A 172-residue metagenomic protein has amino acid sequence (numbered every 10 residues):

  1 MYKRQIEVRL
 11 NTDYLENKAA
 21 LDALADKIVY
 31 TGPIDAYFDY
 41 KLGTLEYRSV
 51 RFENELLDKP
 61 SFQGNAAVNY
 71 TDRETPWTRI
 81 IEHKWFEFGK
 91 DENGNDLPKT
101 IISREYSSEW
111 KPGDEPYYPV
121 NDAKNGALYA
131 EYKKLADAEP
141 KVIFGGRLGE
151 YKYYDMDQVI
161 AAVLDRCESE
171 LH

Functional and structural regions predicted by a protein language model:
M1-Y2: Short, small-residue-biased leader/transition segments that mark boundaries at the very start of proteins
I6, T31, R79-I81, V159 (+1 more regions): Generic hydrophobic/packing signal
E7-N11, I143: General small-molecule cofactor/ligand-binding pocket signal
T12-L135: Mid-domain catalytic core of redox enzymes that form a hydrophobic substrate pocket/lid adjacent to a catalytic redox
E115-H172: C-terminal catalytic lobe of FAD-dependent flavoproteins
